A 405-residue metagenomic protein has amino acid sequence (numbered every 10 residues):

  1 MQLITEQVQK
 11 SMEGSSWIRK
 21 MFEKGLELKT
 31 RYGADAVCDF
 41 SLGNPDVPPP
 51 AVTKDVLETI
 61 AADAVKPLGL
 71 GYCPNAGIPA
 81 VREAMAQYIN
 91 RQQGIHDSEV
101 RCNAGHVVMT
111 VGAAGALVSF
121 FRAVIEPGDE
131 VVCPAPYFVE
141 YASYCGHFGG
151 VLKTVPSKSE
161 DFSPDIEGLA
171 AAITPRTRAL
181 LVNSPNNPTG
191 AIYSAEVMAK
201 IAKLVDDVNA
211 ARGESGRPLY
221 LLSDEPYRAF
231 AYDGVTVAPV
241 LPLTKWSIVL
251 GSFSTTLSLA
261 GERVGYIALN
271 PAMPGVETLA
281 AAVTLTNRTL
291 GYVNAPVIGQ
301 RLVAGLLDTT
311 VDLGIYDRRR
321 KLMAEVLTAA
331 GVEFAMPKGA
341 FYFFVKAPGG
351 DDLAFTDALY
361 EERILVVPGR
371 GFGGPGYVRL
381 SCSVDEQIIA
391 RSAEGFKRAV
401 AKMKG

Functional and structural regions predicted by a protein language model:
I4, V8-G112, S119, G299 (+2 more regions): N-terminal small-domain helix-loop-helix segment of the aminotransferase-like
E27-G33, Q92-D97, L204-P218, P271-V276 (+1 more regions): Alpha-helix termini
V37-D39, L250, E333-K338, R370-G371: Short beta-strand
P67-G216, R228-L243, I389, E394: Conserved core of the PLP fold type I
Q87, R91, A170, A354-D357 (+2 more regions): PLP-dependent enzyme catalytic core of the Aspartate aminotransferase-like
K245-D317: Conserved core segment of the aminotransferase class I/II
V297-A304, Y316-L327, F334-K346, G376: Conserved glycine-rich beta-strand-loop-beta hairpin in the small C-terminal domain of fold type I
